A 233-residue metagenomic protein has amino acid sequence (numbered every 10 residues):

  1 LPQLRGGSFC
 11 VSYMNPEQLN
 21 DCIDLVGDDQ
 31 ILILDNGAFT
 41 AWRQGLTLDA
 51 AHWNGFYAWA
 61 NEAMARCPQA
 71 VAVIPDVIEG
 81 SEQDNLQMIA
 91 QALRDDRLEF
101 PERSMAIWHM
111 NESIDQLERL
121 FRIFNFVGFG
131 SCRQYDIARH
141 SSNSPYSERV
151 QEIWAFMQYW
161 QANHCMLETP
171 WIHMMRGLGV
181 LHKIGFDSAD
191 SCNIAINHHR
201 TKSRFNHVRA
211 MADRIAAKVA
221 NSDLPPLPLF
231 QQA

Functional and structural regions predicted by a protein language model:
L1-L98, G185, R209, D213-A233: Non-catalytic, usually N-terminal nucleic-acid engagement modules in DNA/RNA processing proteins
G6-C10, D29-I33, Q69-V73, P101-I107 (+3 more regions): Structural preference for beta-strand elements that scaffold enzyme active sites
M14, G37-F39, P75-E79, H109-N111 (+3 more regions): Active-site beta-loop-alpha junctions enriched in small/polar residues
N15-L25, E79-R94, E112-Q116, Y135-W160: Active-site-adjacent beta->alpha loops and helix N-cap segments on the catalytic face of soluble alpha/beta enzymes
V26, I31-N36, A90-E102, Y146-V180: Alpha-helix-loop-beta-strand connector modules within alpha/beta enzyme cores
T47-A51, I114-R122, T169, G177-S191: Catalytic cores of alpha/beta
N111-G130, Q134-Y135: Alpha/beta enzyme core
S131-Q134, G177-K218: Glycine-rich phosphate-binding active-site loops on the catalytic face of alpha/beta enzymes
